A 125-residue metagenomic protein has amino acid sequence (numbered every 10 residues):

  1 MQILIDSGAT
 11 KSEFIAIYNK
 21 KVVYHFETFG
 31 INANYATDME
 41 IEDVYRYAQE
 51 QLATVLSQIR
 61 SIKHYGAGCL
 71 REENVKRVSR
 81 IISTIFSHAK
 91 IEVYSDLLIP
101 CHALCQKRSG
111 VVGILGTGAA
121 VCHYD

Functional and structural regions predicted by a protein language model:
Q2-D43: Short glycine-rich, Thr/Ser-proximal phosphate-binding strand/loop in the N-terminal lobe of ATP-dependent enzymes
Q2-D6, I59-K63, A103, G110-I114 (+1 more regions): Short glycine-aspartate micro-motif
S12-I17, H102, G113, A119-Y124: Short beta-strand scaffold segments in enzyme catalytic cores
I15, K63-Y65, E92, V112: Short, conserved beta-strand segments within well-ordered enzyme catalytic domains that often line or immediately flank
N19-V23, R80-I85, K107-G110: A glycine- and small-aliphatic-rich helix-loop capping segment at beta-alpha/alpha-beta transitions that lines
M39-T54: Short, well-ordered amphipathic alpha-helical segments that serve as non-catalytic structural scaffolds within diverse
L52-S87, L104-C105: Short beta-strand-loop/turn "lid" adjacent to the catalytic site in phosphate-handling enzymes
A89-G113: Conserved phosphate-binding catalytic cores of ATP/NTP-utilizing and phosphoryl-transfer enzymes
